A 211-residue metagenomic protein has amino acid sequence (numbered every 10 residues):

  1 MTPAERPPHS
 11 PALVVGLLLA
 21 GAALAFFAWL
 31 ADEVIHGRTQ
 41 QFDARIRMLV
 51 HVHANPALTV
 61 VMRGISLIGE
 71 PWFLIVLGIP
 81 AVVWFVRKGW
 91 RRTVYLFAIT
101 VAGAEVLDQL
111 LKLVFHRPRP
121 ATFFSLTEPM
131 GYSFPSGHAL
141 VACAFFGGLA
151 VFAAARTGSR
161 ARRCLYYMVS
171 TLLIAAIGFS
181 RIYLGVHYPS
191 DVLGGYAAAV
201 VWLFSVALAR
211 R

Functional and structural regions predicted by a protein language model:
M1-F73, L113-T127: N-terminal transmembrane-helix/juxtamembrane module of multi-pass inner/ER membrane proteins
P3-R6, F124-R211: Membrane-embedded catalytic cores of phosphoryl/pyrophosphoryl-handling enzymes
V14-L18, W72-I75, V94-I99, C164-T171 (+2 more regions): Hydrophobic alpha-helical transmembrane segments
F26, A102-Q109, L172-R181: Aromatic-anchored segments of alpha-helical transmembrane domains
F27, A31, L58, L107 (+3 more regions): Alpha-helical membrane-inserting segments
Q41-A44, V82-L165: Membrane-interface loops
H51, L96-T100, A104, D108 (+3 more regions): Alpha-helical transmembrane segments in multi-pass membrane proteins
I75-V82, L173-G178: Hydrophobic, membrane-inserted alpha-helices
